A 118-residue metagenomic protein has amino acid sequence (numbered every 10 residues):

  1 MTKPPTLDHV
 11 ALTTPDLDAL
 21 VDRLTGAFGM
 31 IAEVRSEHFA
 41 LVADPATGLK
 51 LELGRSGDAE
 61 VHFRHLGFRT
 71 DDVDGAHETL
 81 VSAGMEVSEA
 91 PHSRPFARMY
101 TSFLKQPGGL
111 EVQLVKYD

Functional and structural regions predicted by a protein language model:
M1, L24, G57-D58, F103: A general structural signal for stabilizing positions within well-ordered secondary structure
M1-K3, L41, H77, V81-D118: Vicinal oxygen chelate
T2-P5, A11-K50, G75: Core segments of cupin and vicinal oxygen chelate
L7-H9, F63-L66: Eukaryotic phosphotyrosine signaling hubs
A11-T13, G67-D71, K105: Short hydrophobic/aromatic beta-strand micro-patches that form the beta-sheet surface supporting nucleotide- or nucleic
I31-F63, L104, E111-K116: Conserved short beta-strand elements that form part of the metal-binding/catalytic scaffold of enzyme active sites
V61, T70-D74: Short proline/glycine-enriched turn/loop motifs at strand-loop junctions of beta-rich domains
